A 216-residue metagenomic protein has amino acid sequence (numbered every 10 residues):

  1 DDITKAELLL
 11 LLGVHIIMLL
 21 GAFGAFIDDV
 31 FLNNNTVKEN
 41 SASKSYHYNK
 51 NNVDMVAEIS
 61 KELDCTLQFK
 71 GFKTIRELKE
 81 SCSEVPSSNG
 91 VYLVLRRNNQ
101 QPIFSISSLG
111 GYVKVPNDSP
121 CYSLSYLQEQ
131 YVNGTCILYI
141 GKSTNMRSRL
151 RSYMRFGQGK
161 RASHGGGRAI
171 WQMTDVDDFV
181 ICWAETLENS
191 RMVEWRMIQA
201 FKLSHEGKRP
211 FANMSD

Functional and structural regions predicted by a protein language model:
D2-L8: Membrane-interfacial hairpin junctions
L10-A22: Canonical hydrophobic alpha-helical transmembrane segment
H15, Y153-M154, S163-G165: Histidine-centered active-site/metal-ligand motif
A22-N33: Membrane-helix interfacial anchor on the cytosolic side
F31-S148, W183-I198, M214-D216: GIY-YIG nuclease catalytic motif and its immediate N-terminal context
R147, R151-R155: Short active-site loop/helix that positions an aromatic residue
G157-H164, E206: Cytochrome P450 catalytic domain signature, combining two hallmark sequence patches
G167-Q172, V176-V180, N189-D216: C-terminal or late-domain output modules
